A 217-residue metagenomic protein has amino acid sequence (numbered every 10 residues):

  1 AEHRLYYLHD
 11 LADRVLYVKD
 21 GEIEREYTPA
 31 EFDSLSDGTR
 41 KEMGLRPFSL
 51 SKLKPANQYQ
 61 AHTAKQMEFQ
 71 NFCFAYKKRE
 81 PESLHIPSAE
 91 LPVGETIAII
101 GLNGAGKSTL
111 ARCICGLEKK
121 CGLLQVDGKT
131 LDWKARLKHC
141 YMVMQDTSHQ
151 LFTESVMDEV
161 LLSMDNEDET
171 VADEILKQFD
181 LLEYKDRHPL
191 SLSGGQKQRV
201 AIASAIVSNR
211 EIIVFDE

Functional and structural regions predicted by a protein language model:
E2-H3: H-loop/switch region of ABC-family ATPase nucleotide-binding domains
E22-L45: Conserved beta-strand-loop-alpha-helix hinge in the C-terminal portion of ABC ATPase nucleotide-binding domains
C115: Helix-to-loop junction immediately C-terminal to a conserved catalytic motif
E169-Y184: Conserved ABC ATPase "signature" region
H188-L192, Q196: Conserved ABC ATPase signature
I202: Hydrophobic anchor residue at the start of the ABC signature
I213-D216: Catalytic Walker B motif of ABC-type/P-loop ATPase nucleotide-binding domains
